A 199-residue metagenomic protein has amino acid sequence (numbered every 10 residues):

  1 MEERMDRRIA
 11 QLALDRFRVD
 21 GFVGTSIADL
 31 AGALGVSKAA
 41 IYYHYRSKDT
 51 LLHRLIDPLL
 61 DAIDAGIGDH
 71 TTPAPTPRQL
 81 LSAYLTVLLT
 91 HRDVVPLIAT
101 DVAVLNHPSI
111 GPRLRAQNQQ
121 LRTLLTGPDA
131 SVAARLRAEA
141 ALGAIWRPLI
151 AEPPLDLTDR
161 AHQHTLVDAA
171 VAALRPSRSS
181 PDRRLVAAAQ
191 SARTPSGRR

Functional and structural regions predicted by a protein language model:
R8, L12, R16-T50, R54: Helix-turn-helix
L12-V19, A62-H70, A144-P148: Solvent-exposed, amphipathic alpha-helical segments
Y45, T86, T100-V104, G143 (+1 more regions): Short helix-capping/turn signature of helix-turn-helix
R54, A65-P96: Hydrophobic alpha-helical connector segments
H70, I98, V102, E152-P153: Secondary-structure edge/capping motif, primarily at the C-terminal ends of alpha-helices and the immediately following
S82-L89, T100-V104, L124-G127: Helix-loop "lid/cap" segments that line or gate small-molecule binding pockets
V95-P96, H107-N118, L125-R199: Hydrophobic/aromatic-rich alpha-helical bundle segments in the mid-to-C-terminal region
